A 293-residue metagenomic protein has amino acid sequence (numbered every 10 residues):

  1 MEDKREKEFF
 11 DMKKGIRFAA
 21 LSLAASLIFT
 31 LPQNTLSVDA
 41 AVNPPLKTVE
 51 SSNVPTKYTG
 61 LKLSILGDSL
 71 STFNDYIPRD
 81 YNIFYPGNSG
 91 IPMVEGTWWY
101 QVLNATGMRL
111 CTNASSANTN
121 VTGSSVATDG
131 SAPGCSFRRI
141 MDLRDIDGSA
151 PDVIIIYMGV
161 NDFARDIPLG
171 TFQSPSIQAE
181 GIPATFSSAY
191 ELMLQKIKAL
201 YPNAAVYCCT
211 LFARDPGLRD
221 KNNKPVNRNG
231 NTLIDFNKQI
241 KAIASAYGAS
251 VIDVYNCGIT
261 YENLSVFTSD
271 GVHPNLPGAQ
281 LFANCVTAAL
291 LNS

Functional and structural regions predicted by a protein language model:
M1-V94, N104, S149, L291-S293: N-terminal secretory targeting modules
K62-G67, S71, L110-S115, D152-M158 (+3 more regions): Structural recognition of the beta-strand scaffold that forms the well-ordered cores of secreted hydrolase catalytic
S69-F73, S116-T122, G159-R165, F212-P216 (+2 more regions): Solvent-exposed loop/turn segments at secondary-structure junctions within structured extracellular/periplasmic domains
F73-T171, A179-E180, S188: Conserved SGNH/GDSL esterase-like catalytic core that processes O-acyl groups on lipids and polysaccharides
S176-A184, N227, H273: The substrate-binding groove and active-site-proximal loops of carbohydrate-active enzymes, especially glycoside
Y190-L194, N237: Generic structural signal for well-ordered alpha-helices, preferentially at hydrophobic/aromatic core positions
L211-S293: Catalytic His-Asp segment of secreted/periplasmic serine-dependent ester chemistry enzymes
